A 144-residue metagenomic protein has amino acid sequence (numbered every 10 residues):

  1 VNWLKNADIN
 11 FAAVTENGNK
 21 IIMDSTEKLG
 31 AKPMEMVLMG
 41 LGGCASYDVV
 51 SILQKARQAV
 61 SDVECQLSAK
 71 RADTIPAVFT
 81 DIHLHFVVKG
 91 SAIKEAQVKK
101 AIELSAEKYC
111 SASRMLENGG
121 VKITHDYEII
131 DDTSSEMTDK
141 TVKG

Functional and structural regions predicted by a protein language model:
V1-M39, V50-G144: Extended beta-strand/beta-hairpin segments
